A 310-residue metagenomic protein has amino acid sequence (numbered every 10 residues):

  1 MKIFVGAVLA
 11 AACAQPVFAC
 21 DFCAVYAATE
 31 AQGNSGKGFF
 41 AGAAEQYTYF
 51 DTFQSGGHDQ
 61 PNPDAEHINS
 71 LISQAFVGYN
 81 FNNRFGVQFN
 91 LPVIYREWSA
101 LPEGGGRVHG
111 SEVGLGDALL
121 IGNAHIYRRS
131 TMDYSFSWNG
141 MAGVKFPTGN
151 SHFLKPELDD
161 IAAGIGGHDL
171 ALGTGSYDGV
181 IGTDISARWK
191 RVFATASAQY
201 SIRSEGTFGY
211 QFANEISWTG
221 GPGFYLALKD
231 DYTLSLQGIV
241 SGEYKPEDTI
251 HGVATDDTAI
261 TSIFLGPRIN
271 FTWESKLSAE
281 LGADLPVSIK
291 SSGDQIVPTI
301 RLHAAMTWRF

Functional and structural regions predicted by a protein language model:
C13-A19: Sec/Tat signal peptide C-region and signal peptidase I cleavage site
E30-G38, R84, R128-S137, S151-F153 (+2 more regions): Short loop/turn motifs that connect adjacent beta-strands in outer-membrane beta-barrel proteins
K37, N69-S73, E112-L120, F136 (+4 more regions): Residues that define the transmembrane beta-barrel architecture of outer-membrane proteins
A41-Y47, F89-V93, G140-F146, A187 (+4 more regions): Transmembrane beta-barrel strands of outer-membrane/channel proteins
E45-Y47, Y79, L91, A124-I126 (+6 more regions): Residue-level signature of outer-membrane beta-barrel architecture
Y47-I72, D169: Surface-exposed strand-loop-strand hairpins of Gram-negative outer-membrane beta-barrel proteins
T52-G56, Q60-P63, T207-F310: Outer membrane beta-barrel transmembrane domains
R96-A213: Outer-membrane pore/translocation modules
